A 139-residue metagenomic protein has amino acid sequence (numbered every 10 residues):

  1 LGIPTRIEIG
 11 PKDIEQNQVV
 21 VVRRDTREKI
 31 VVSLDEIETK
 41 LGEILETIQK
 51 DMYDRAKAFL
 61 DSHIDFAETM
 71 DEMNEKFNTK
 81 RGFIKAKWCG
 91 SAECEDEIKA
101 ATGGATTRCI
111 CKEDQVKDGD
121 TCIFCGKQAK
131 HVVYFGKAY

Functional and structural regions predicted by a protein language model:
L1-Y139: NTP/phosphate- and nucleic-acid-binding module
